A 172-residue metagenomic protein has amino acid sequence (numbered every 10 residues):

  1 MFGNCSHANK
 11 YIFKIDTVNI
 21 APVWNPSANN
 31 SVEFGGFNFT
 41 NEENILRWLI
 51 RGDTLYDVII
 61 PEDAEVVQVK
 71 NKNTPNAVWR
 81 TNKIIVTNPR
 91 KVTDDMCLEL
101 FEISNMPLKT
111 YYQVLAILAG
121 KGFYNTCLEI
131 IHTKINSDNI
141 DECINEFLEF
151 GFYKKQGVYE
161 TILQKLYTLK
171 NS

Functional and structural regions predicted by a protein language model:
M1-F34: ADP-ribose/NAD+-binding catalytic cleft of ART/PARP-like enzymes
M1-H7, V58-D63, G120: Short, flexible beta-strand-to-coil junctions
V23-V92: ADP-ribosyltransferase catalytic core
E42, G122-F123, F152: Short, solvent-exposed helix-helix connector turns and helix-capping sites enriched in acidic/polar residues
K72-S137: Active-site-proximal loop/hinge segments that shape catalytic or ion-binding/gating pockets
H132-S172: Charged, long alpha-helical assembly modules
